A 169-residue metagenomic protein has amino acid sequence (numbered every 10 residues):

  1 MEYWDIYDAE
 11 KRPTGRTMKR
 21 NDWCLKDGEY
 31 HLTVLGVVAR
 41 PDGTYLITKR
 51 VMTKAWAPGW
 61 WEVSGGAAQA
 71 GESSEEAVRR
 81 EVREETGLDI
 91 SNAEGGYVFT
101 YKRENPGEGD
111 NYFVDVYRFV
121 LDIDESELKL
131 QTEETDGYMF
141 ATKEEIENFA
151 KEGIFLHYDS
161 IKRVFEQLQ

Functional and structural regions predicted by a protein language model:
M1-L35, P41: Acidic, metal-coordinating catalytic segment for phosphate/diphosphate chemistry, firing primarily on the Nudix
T14-G15, G96-V98: Local beta-strand/beta-hairpin segments that build beta-sheet-rich folds
D22-L25, K54-A57, Y138: A short local loop/turn or secondary-structure capping micro-motif enriched for an aromatic residue
T33-G65: A glycine-rich, hydrophobic loop/mini-helix early in the fold
L46-I47, V63-G96: The catalytic Nudix box helix
P58-G59, A70, Y97-E104, G109-Q169: Nudix hydrolase/Nudix homology domain
